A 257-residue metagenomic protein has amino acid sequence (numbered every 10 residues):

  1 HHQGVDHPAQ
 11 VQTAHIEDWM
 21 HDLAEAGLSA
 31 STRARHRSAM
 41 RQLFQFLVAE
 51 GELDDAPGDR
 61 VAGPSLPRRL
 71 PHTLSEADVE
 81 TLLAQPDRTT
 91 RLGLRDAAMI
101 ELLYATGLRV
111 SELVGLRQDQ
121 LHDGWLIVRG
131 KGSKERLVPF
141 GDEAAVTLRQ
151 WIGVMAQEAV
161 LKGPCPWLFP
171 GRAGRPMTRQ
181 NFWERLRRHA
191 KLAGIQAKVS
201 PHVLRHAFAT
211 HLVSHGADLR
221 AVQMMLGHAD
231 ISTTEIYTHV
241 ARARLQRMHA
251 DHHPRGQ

Functional and structural regions predicted by a protein language model:
H1-Q257: Conserved catalytic core of the tyrosine transesterase superfamily
